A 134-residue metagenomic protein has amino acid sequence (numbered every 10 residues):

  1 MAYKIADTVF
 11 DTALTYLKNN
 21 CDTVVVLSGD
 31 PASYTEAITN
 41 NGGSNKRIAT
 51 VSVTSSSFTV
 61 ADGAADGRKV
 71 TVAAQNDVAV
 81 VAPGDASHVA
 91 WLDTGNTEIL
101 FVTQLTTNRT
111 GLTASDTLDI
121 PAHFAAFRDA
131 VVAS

Functional and structural regions predicted by a protein language model:
M1-S87, D93-S134: Small cysteine-rich, disulfide-bonded extracellular modules of the LU/uPAR three-finger superfamily and closely related
